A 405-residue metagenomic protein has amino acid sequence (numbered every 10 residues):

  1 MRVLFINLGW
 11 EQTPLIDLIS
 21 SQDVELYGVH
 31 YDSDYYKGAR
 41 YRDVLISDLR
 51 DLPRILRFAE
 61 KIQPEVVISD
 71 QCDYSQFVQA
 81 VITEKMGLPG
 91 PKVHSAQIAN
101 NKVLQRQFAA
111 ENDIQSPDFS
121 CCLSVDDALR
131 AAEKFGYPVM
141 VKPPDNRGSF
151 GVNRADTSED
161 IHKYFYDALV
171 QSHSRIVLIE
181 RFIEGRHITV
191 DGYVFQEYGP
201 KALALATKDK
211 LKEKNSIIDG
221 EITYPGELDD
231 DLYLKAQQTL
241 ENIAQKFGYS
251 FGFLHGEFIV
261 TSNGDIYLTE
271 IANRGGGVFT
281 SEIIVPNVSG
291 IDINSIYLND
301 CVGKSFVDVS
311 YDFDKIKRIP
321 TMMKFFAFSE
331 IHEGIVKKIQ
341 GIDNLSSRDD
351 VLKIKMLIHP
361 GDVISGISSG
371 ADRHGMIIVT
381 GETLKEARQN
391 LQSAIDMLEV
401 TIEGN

Functional and structural regions predicted by a protein language model:
M1-H94, D126, S305-V307, Y311 (+4 more regions): ATP-binding N-terminal substructure of ATP-dependent carboxylate-amine bond-forming enzymes
E84-G151, S158: A conserved helix-loop-beta module that forms one wall/lid of the active-site cleft in ATP-utilizing catalytic domains
R154-I266, G275: Internal nucleotide-binding/catalytic subdomain
D156, G192-V194, A327-E330, I377-E382: Short beta-strand-to-loop capping motifs
R181, P225, H374-E382: Short, well-ordered beta-strand elements within core beta-sheets of diverse protein domains
K235-H255, S262, A272-G334: Active-site "cap" helix and flanking loop/linker of ATP-utilizing ligase/carboxylase catalytic domains
F328-P360: Glycine-rich active-site loop/lid that clamps phosphate-bearing ligands
